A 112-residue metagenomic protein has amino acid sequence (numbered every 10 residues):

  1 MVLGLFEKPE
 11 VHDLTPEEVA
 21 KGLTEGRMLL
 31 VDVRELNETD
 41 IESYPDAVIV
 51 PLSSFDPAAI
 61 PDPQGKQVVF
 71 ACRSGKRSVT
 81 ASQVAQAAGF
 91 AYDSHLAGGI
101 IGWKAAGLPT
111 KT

Functional and structural regions predicted by a protein language model:
M1-L29, E35-Q67, K76-T112: Rhodanese-like catalytic fold shared by cysteine-dependent sulfurtransferases and DSP/PTP-type phosphatases
A71: Short, surface-exposed ligand- or partner-binding patches at beta-edge/loop junctions that are enriched in aromatics
